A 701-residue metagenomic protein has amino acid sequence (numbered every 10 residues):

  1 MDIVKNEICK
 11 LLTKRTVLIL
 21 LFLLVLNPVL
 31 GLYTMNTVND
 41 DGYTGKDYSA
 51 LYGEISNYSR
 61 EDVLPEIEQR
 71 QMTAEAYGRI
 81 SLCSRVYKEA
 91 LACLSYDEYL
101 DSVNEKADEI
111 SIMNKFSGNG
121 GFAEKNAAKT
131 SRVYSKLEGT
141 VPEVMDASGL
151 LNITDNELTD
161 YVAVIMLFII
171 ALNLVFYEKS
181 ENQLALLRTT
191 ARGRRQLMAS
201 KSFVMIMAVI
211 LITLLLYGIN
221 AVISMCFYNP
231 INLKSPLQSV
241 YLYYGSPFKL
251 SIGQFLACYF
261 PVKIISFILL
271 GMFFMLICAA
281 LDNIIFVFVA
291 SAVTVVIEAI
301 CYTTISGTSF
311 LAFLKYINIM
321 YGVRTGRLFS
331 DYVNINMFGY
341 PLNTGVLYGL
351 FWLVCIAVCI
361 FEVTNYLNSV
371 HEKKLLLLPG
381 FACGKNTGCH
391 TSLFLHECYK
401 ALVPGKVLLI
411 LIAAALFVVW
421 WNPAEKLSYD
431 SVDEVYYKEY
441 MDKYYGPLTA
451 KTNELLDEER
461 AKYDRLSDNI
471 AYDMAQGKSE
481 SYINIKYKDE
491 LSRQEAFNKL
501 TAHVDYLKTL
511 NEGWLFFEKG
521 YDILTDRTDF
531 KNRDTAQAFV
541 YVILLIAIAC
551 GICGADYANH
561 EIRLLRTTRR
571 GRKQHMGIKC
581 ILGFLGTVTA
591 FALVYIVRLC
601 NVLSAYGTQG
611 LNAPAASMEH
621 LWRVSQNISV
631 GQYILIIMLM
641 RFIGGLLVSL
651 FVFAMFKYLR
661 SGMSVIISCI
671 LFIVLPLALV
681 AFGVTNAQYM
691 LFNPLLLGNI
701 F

Functional and structural regions predicted by a protein language model:
M1-L12, L187, H390-L402: A short amphipathic helical element positioned immediately N-terminal to and/or at the very start of a transmembrane
I8-L23, I284-F286, C398-A413, G662-M663: Membrane-interface helix starts
T16, G193-R194, N283-F288, G571-R572 (+1 more regions): Membrane-helix interface segments
V17, G31, S266-F274, V295 (+5 more regions): Alpha-helical transmembrane segments of multi-pass membrane transporters/translocases
V17, L23-Q71, A107-I110, N114 (+10 more regions): Secretory targeting signals
F22-L24, I285-E298, L411-F417, M663-P676: Central hydrophobic cores of alpha-helical transmembrane segments in multi-pass integral membrane proteins
A171-L186, T190, R194, A549-L564 (+1 more regions): Transmembrane helix boundary and interhelical loop/hinge segments in multi-pass membrane proteins
A221, M225-C226, L233, Q238-S239 (+3 more regions): Hydrophobic alpha-helical segments
